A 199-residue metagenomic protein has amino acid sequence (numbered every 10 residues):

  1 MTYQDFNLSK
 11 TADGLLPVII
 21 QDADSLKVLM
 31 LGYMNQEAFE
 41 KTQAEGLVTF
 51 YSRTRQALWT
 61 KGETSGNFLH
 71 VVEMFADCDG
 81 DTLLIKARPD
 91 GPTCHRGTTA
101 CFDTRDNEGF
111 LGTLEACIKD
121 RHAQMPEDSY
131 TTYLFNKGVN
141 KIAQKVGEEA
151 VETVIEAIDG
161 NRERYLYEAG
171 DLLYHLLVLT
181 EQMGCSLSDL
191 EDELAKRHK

Functional and structural regions predicted by a protein language model:
M1-A169, L173-K199: Flexible "arm" and connector segments at domain edges
